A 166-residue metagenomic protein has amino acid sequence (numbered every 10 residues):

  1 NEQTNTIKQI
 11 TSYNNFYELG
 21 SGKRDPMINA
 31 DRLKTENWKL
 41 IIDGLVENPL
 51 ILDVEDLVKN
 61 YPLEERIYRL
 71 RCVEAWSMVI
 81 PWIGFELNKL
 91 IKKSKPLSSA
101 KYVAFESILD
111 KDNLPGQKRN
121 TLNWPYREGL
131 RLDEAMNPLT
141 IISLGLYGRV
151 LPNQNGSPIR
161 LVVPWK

Functional and structural regions predicted by a protein language model:
E2-K166: Structured, non-membrane catalytic/scaffold regions adjacent to prosthetic-group chemistry
